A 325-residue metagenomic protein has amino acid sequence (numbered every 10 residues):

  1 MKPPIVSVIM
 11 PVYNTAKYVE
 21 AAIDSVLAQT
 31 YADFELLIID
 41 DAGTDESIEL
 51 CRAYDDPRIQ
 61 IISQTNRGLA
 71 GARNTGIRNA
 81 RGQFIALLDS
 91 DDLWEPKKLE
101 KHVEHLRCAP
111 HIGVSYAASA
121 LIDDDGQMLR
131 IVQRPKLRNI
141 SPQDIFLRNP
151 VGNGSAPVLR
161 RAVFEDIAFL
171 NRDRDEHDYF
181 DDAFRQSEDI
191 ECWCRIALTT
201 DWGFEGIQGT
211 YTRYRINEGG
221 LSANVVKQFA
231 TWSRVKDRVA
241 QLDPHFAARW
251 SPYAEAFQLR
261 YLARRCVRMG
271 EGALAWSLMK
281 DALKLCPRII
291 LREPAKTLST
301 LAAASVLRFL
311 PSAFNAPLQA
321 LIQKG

Functional and structural regions predicted by a protein language model:
M1, L198, G209-G325: C-terminal subregions of glycosyltransferases and related glycan-biosynthesis enzymes
M1-L27: N-proximal low-complexity "stem/linker" segments adjacent to membrane-targeting elements
K17-E20, A42-A53, L93, K97: Acidic helix N-cap motif at the loop->helix transition within catalytic regions of sugar-transfer enzymes
S25, A32, D40-E49, D89: A conserved acidic beta->alpha catalytic loop
Q64-A80, K101: Glycine-rich, basic loop-to-helix element that forms the pyrophosphate-binding segment of sugar-nucleotide handling
I85: Short aromatic/hydrophobic "clamp" motif used to bind/position activated sugar donors
K97-I131: Conserved donor NDP-sugar-binding/catalytic core segment of glycosyltransferases
I131, P135-A230: Conserved nucleotide-sugar donor-binding catalytic segment
